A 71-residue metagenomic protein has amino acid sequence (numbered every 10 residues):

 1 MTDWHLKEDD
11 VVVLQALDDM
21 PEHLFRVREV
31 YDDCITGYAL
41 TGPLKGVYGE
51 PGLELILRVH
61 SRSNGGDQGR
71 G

Functional and structural regions predicted by a protein language model:
M1-H5, R26-E29: Short linear motifs in intrinsically disordered
D3-D18: Short coil-to-beta transition motif at edge beta-strands of beta-rich domains
D10-V13, R26-R28, T36, E54-R58: Ser/Thr- (and often Asn-) enriched beta-sheet segments in non-cytosolic proteins
L17-G49: Basic/aromatic-rich interaction segments and small domains that mediate binding to polyanionic partners
A39-G71: Intrinsically disordered, low-complexity, charged/polar segments
